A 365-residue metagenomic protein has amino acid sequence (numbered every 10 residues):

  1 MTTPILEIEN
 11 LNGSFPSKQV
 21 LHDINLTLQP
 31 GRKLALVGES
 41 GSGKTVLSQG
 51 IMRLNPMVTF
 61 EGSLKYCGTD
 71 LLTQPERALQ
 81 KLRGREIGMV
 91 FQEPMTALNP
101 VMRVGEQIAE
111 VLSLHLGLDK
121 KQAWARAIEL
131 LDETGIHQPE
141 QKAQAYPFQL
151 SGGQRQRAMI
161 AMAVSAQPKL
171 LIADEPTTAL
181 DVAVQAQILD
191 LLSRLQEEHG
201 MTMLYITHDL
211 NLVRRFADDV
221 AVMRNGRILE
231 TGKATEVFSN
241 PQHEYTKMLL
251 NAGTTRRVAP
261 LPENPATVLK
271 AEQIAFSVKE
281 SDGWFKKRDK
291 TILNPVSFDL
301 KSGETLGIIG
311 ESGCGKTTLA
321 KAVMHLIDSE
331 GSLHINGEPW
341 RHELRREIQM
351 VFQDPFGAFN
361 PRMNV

Functional and structural regions predicted by a protein language model:
L6, L21, L82, L269 (+1 more regions): Conserved structural motif at the start of ABC-family nucleotide-binding domains
T59-D70, S329-L344: Conserved ABC transporter NBD signature motif
L71-G88, L114, E236-P241, W284-R288 (+3 more regions): ABC ATPase NBD coupling module
S165-K169: A short, proline-enriched helix->beta-strand linker immediately N-terminal to the Walker B motif in ABC-type P-loop
V213-R215: A short, surface-exposed alpha-helical micro-motif characterized by mixed small hydrophobic and charged/polar residues
D219, T231: Short, glycine/charged-rich "phosphate-handling" switch motifs in NTP-dependent and phosphotransfer domains
